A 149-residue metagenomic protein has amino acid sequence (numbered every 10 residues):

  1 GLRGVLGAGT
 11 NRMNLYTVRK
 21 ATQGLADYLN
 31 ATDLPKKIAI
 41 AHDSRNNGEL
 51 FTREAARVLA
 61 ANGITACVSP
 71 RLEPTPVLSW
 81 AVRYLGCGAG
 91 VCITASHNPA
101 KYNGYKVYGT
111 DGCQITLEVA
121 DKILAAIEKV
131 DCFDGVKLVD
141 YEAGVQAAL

Functional and structural regions predicted by a protein language model:
G1-A55, N62, L149: An N-terminal, well-structured beta->alpha segment
G1-V5, R12, R71, C92 (+3 more regions): Residue-level preference for alpha-helix termini and adjacent loops
L2-R3, G9-N11, R45, E73 (+3 more regions): Short, glycine-/Ser/Thr-/acidic-enriched flexible segments
Y16, P76, L117-D121: Generic alpha-helical secondary structure signal
K20, G24, V77-W80, K122-A126: Alpha-helical scaffold segments in soluble metabolic enzymes
L34-T110: Ferredoxin-reductase
N103-L149: Gly/Ser/Thr-enriched, mixed-charge loops and adjacent short helices that form phosphate/oxyanion-binding elements
